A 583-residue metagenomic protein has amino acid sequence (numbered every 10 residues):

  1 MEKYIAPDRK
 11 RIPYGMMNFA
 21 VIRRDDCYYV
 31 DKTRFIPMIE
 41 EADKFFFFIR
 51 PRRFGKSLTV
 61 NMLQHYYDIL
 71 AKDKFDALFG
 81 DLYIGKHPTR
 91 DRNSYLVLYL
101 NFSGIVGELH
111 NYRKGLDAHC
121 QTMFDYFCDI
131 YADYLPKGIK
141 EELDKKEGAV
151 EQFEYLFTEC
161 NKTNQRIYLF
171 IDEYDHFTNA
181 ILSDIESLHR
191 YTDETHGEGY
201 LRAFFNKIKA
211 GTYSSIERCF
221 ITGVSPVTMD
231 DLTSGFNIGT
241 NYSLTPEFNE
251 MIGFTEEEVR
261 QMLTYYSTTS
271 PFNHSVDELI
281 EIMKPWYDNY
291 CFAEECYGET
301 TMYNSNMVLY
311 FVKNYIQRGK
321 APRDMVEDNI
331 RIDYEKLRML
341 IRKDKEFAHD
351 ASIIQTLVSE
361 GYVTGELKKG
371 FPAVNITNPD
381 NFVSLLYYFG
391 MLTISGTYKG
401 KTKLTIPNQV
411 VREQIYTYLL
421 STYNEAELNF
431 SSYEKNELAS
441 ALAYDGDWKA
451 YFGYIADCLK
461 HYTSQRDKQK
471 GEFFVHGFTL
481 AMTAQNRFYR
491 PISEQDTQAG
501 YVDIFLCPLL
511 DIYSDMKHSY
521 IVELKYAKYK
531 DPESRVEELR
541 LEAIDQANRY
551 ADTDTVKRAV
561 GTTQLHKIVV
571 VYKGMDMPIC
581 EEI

Functional and structural regions predicted by a protein language model:
E2-Y67, D76-I84: Walker A/P-loop-proximal flanking segment of P-loop NTPase domains
G15, D31, D68-D129: P-loop NTPase motor core
S103, D172-E173, A203-F204, G211-T212 (+3 more regions): A short beta-strand-to-loop transition that corresponds to the Sensor-1 phosphate-sensing loop of AAA+ P-loop ATPases
Y155-K162, R190-E217, T555: Substrate-engagement module of ASCE P-loop NTPases
T163-E194: Conserved P-loop NTPase "ATPase switch" module shared by AAA+ and STAND
T228-S234, Y242-K313, L357: Amphipathic alpha-helical segments of the small helical/lid subdomains adjacent to P-loop NTPase cores
G239, G298-D545, R549-A551, I579-I583: Extended alpha-helical interface modules used as scaffolds for assembling large macromolecular complexes
T555-I583: Domain-level recognition of nuclease-like catalytic cores that cleave nucleotide substrates
